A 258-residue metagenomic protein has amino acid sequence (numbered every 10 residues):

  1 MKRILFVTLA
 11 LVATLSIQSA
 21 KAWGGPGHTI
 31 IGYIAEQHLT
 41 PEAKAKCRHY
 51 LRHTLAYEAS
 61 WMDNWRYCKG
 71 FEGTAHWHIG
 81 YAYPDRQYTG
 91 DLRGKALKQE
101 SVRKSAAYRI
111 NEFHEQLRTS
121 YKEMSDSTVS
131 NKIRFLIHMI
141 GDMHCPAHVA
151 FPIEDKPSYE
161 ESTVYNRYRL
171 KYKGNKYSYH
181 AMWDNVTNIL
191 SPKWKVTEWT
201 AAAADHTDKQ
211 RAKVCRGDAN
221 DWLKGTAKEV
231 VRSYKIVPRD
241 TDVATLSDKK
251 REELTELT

Functional and structural regions predicted by a protein language model:
M1-G24: Bacterial Sec-dependent N-terminal signal peptides
K21-M139, P146, F151-T258: N-terminal, motif-rich segments that launch catalysis or mediate targeting to/interaction with membranes, typified by
